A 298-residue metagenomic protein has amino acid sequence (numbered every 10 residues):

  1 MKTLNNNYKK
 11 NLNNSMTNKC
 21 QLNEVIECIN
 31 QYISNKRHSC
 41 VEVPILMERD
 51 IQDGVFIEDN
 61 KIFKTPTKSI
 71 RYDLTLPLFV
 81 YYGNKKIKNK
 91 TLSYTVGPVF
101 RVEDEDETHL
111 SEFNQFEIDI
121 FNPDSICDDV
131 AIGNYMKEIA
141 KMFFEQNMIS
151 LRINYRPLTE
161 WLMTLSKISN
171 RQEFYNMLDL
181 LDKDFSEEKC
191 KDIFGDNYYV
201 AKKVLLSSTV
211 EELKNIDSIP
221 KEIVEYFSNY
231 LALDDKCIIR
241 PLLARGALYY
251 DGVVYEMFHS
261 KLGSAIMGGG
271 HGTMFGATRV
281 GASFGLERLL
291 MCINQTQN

Functional and structural regions predicted by a protein language model:
M1-N11, N30-Q31, N35-K36, C40-K64: A cross-family signal for N-terminal binding/gating loops and helix N-caps that shape access to the active site
N6-E24: Terminal, regulation- and interaction-focused segments at domain boundaries
N18-V43, M47-D50, D73-I87, Y94-Q146 (+1 more regions): Positively charged, Gly/Ser-enriched RNA/tRNA-binding surfaces
I45, M148-Y155: Short, glycine/acidic-rich hinge or "gate" loops at secondary-structure transitions that mediate conformational
I57-T67, K167-K191, H259: Acidic, His- and aromatic-enriched active-site or binding-groove loops in soluble protein domains that engage sugars
I70, I153, F284: A conserved hydrophobic position in a structured secondary element of the catalytic/binding core that shapes
R152-S166, D182-F185: Short, conserved secondary-structure transition motifs
L162, N176-D184, F194-L205: Extended low-polarity, hydrophobic cluster-rich segments
